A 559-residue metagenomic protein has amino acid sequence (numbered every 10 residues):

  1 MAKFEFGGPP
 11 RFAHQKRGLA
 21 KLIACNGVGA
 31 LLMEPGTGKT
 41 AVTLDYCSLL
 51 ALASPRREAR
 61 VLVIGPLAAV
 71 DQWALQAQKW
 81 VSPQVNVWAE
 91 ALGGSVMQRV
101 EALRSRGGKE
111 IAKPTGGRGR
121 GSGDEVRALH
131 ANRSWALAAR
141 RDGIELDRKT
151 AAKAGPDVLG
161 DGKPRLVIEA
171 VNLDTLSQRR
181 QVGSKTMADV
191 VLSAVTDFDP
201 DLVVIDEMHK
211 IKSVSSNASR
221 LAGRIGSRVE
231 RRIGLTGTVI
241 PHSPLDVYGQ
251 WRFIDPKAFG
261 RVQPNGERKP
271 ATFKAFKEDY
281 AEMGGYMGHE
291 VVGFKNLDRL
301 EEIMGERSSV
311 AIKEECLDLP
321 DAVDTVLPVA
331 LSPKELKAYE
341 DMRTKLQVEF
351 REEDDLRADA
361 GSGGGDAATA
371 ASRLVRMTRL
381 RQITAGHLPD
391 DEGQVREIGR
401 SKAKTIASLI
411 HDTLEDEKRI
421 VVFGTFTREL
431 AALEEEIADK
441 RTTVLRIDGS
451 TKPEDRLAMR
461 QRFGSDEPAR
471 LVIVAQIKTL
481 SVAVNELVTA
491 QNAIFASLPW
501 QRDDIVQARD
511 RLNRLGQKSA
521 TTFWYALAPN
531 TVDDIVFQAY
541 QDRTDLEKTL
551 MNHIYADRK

Functional and structural regions predicted by a protein language model:
M1-F4, P10, V28, G36-G38 (+6 more regions): Conserved Helicase C-terminal RecA-like lobe
G8-C25, K402: N-terminal pre-P-loop "Q-motif" helix
V42, E58-K79, P241, L245-D246 (+1 more regions): Conserved Walker A/P-loop ATP-binding site and its immediately adjacent core in helicase/helicase-like ATPase domains
V70-A138, G143, K257-A258: Conserved helix-turn-beta segment of the N-terminal RecA-like "Helicase ATP-binding" lobe in SF1/SF2 helicases
E90-V100, L173-Q178, K212-S215, G424-R428 (+3 more regions): Conserved helicase motor
A170-Q178, V190-D197, S216-E230, G260-V395 (+4 more regions): Inter-lobe coupling linker of SF2 helicases/translocases
S177-R180, H242-P244, L430-E434, R456-L457 (+1 more regions): SF2 helicase motor core recognition
W500-K559: A conserved SF2-helicase RecA2
